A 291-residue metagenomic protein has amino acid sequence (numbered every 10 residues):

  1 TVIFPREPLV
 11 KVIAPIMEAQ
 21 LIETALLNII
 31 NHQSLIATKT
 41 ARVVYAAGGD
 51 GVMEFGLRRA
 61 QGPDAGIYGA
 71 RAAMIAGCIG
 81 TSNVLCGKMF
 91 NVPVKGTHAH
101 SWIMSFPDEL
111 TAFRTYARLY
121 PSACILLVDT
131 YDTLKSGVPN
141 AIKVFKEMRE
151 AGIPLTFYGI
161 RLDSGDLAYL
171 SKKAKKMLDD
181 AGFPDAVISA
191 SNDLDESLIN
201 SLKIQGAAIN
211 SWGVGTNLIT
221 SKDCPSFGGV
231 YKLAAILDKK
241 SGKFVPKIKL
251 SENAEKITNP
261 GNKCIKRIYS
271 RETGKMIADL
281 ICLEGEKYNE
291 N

Functional and structural regions predicted by a protein language model:
V2-F183, L194-L198, I204, L218 (+1 more regions): Buried, small/hydrophobic-residue-enriched core segments of structured protein domains
K95, I160, I188, N210-W212: Hydrophobic residues within beta-strands of alpha/beta enzymes
K176-A181, A186, L194-N291: Gly/Ser/Thr/Ala-enriched C-terminal appendages of enzymes
S191: Residue-level recognition of the GNAT/N-acetyltransferase active site
